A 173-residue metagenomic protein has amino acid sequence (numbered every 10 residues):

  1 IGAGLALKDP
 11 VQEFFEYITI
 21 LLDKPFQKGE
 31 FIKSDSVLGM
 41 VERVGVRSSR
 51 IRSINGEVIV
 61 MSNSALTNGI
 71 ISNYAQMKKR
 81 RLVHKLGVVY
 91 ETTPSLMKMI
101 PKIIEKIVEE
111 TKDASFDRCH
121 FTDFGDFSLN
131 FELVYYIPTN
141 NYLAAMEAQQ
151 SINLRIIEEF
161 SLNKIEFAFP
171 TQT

Functional and structural regions predicted by a protein language model:
I1-R52, E57-I59: Membrane-bilayer interface helices and TM-boundary transition segments
S34, S48, S53-T173: Structured, soluble regulatory/oligomerization domains located on the cytosolic or IMS-facing side of membrane proteins
